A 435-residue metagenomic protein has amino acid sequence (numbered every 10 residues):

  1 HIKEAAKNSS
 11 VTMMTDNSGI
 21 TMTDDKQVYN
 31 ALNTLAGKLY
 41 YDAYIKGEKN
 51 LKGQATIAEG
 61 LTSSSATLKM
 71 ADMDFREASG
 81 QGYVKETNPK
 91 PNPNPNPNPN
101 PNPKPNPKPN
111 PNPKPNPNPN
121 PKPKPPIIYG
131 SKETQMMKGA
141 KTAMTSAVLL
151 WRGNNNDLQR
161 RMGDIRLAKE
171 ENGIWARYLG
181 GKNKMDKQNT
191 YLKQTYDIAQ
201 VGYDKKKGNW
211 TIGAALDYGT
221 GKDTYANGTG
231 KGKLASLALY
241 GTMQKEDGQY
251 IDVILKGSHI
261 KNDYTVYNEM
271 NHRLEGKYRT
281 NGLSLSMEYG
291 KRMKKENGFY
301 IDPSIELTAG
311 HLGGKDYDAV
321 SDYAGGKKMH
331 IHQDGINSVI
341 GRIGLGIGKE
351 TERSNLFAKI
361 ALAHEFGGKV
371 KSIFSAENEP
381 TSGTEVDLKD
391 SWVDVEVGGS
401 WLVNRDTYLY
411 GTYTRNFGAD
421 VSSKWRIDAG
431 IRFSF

Functional and structural regions predicted by a protein language model:
H1-K7: Short, T/G/N/S-enriched strand-turn elements that build extracellular solenoid repeat scaffolds
K3, M14-D16, G348, T412: Feature marks extracellular polysaccharide-active and adherence modules
T12-V201: Outer-membrane translocation/initiation segment of Type V secreted surface proteins
P126-E296, T414, A419: Outer membrane beta-barrel translocator domains of Type V secretion systems
K169-A176, N209-A215, G248-I254, T280-S284 (+6 more regions): Outer-membrane beta-barrel architecture
Y178-N183, D217-G221, K256-N262, S304-D316 (+2 more regions): Short glycine-rich beta-strand segments
Q188-T195, A226-G228, K261-R279, G313-N337 (+1 more regions): Solvent-exposed, glycine/polar-rich loop segments of beta-barrel outer-membrane systems
A238, T242-M243, K295, K327-F435: Outer membrane beta-barrel transmembrane domains
